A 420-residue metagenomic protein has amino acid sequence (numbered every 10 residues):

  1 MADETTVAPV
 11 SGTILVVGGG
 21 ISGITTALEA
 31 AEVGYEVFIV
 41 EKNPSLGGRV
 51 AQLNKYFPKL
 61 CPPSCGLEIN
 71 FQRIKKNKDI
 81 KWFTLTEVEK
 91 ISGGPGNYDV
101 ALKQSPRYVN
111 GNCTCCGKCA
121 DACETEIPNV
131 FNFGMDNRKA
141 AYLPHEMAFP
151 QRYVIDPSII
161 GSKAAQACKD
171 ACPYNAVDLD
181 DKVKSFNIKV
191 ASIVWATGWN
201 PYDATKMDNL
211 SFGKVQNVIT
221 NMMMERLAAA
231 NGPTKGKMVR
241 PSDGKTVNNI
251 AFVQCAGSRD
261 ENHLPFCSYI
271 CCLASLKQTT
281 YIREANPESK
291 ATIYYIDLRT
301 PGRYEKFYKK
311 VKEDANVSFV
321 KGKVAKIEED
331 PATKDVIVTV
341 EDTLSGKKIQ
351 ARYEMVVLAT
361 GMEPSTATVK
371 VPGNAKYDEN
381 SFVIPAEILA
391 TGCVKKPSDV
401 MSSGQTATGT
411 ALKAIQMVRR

Functional and structural regions predicted by a protein language model:
M1-R420: Residues forming the flavin
